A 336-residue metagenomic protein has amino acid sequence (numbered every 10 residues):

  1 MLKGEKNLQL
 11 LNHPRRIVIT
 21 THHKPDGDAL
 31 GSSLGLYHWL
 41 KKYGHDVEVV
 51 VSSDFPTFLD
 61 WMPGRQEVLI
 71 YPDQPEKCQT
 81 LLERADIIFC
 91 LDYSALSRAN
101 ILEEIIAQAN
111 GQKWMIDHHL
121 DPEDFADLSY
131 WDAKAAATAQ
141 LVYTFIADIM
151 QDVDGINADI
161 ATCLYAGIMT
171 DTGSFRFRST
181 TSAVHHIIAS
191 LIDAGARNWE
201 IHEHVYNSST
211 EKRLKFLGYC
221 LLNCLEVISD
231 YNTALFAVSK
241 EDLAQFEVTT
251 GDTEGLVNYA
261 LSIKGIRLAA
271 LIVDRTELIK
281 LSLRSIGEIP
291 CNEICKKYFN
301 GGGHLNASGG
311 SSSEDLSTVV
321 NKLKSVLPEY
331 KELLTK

Functional and structural regions predicted by a protein language model:
L2-H23, G31-P63, E67, E76-Q79 (+2 more regions): Hydrophobic helix-and-loop "lid/oligomerization" segment in the mid-to-C-terminal part of catalytic domains
H23-P25, Y93-L96, H119-D121, K240-E241 (+1 more regions): Short glycine-rich anion-binding loops that position phosphate/pyrophosphate groups of nucleotides and phosphorylated
G27-S33, L96-N100: Short glycine/serine/threonine-rich phosphate/pyrophosphate-binding segments that cradle anionic phosphate groups
G35-Y37, I105-Q108, W131-D132, H186: Glycine-rich, phosphate-binding/catalytic loops in enzymes
V50, F89, Q112-I116, L128-W131 (+2 more regions): Hydrophobic/aromatic beta-strand patches that form the interior of the parallel beta-sheet core in alpha/beta enzyme
G64-V68, Q108, W131-K134, G287: Short, hinge-like loop/turn segments at secondary-structure boundaries
L69-L128: Active-site cofactor/cluster-binding pocket
I116-I187: Short alpha-helices
